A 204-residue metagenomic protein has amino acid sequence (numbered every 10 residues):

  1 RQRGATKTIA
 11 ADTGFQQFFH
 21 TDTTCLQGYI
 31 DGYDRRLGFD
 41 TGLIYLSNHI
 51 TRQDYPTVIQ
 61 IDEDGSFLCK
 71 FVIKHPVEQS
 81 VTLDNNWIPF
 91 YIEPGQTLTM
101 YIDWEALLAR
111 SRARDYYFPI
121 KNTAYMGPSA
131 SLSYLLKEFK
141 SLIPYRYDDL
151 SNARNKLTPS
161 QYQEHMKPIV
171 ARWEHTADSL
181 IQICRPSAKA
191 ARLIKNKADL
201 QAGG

Functional and structural regions predicted by a protein language model:
R1-A188: A non-transmembrane, solvent-exposed segment enriched in polar/low-complexity residues
I194-G204: Extended amphipathic alpha-helical segments with heptad-repeat/coiled-coil character used for oligomerization, fusion
